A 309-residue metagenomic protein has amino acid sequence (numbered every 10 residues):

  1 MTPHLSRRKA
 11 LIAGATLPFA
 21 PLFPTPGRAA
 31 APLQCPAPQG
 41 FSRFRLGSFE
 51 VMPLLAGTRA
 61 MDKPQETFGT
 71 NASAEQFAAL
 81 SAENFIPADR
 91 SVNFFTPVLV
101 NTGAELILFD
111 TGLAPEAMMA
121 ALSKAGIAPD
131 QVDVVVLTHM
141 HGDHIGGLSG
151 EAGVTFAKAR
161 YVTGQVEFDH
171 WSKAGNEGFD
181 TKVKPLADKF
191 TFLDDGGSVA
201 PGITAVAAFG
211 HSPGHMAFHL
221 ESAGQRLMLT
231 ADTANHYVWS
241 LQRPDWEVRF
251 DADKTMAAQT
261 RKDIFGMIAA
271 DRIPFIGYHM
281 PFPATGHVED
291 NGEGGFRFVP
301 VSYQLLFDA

Functional and structural regions predicted by a protein language model:
M1-P21, T25: N-terminal secretory signal peptides and thylakoid transit peptides that target proteins across membranes
H4-S6, G224-A309: Cap/insert and terminal regions of metallo-dependent hydrolase folds
G27-A29: Boundary at the C-terminal end of the N-terminal hydrophobic targeting segment
A37-K124, A217-T233: Conserved beta-strand hairpin/beta-sheet module of binuclear metal-dependent hydrolase folds, prominently
S48, D110, H139, Y161 (+4 more regions): Divalent metal-coordination and catalytic microenvironments
A56, T111-L113, M140, V166-E167 (+3 more regions): Active-site metal-binding loops of divalent metal-dependent hydrolases
D89, F94-P97, E116-V162: Active-site metal-binding motif and surrounding structural segment of the metallo-beta-lactamase
I127, Q131, F156-A207, S212 (+2 more regions): Metallo-beta-lactamase
